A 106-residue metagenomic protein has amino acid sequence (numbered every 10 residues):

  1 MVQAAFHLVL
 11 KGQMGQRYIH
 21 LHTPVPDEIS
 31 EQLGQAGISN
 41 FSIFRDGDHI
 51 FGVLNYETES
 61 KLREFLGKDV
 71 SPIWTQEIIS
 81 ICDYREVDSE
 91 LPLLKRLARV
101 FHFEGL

Functional and structural regions predicted by a protein language model:
M1-V2, D46: Short glycine-enriched loop/turn motifs at secondary-structure junctions
V2-R17: Short glycine-/aliphatic-rich beta-strand segments at the starts of folded cytosolic domains
K11-Q13, E57-E59, L106: Generic structural motif
M14-I38: Short amphipathic alpha-helical segments
G15, G52, K61-R63: Intrinsically disordered, low-complexity acidic/polar segments
S30-F51, N55-E59: Short, glycine- and small/hydrophobic-rich beta-strand elements in well-ordered beta-sheets
A36-S39, E57-L93: An amphipathic, aromatic/His-enriched active-site/gating alpha helix that lines ligand/cofactor pockets
D88-L106: Short, low-order "capping/linker" segments at domain edges
